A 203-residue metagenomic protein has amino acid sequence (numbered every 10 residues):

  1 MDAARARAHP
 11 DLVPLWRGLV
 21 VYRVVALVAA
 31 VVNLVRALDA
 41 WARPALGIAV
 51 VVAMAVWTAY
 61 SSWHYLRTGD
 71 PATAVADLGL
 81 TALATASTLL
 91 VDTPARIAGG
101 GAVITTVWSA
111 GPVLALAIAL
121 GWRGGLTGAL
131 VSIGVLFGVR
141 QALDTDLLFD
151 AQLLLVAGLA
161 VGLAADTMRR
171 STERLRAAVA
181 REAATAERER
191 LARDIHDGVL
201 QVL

Functional and structural regions predicted by a protein language model:
M1, W16-V28, P94-S109: Hydrophobic alpha-helical transmembrane segments
M1-G18, D144-L203: Charged, elongated alpha-helical coiled-coil/linker "stalk" segments that transmit conformational signals and mediate
A3-A53, L120-L126: Basic/polar, acidic-poor N-terminal "presequence/leader" segments that form or can form short amphipathic helices
V24, A30, A76-T85, G128-R170: Membrane-embedded alpha-helical segments, specifically the hydrophobic cores of selected transmembrane helices
A26-G100: Hydrophobic transmembrane alpha-helices and their membrane-interface boundaries in multi-pass, membrane-anchored
P44-A49, A74-V75, V107-G111, L126-T127 (+1 more regions): Hydrophobic alpha-helical transmembrane segments
T58-T73, L116-R123, A165-E182: Cytoplasmic membrane-interface segments at the C-terminal ends of transmembrane helices
A74-L89, I97-F137: Alpha-helical transmembrane segments of integral membrane proteins
